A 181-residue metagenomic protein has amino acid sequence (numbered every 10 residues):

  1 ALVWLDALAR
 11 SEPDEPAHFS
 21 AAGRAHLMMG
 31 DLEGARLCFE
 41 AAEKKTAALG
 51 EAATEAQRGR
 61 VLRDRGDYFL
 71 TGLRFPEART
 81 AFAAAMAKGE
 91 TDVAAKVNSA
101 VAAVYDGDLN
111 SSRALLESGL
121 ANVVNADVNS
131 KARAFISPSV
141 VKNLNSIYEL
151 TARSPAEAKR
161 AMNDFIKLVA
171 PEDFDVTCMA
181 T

Functional and structural regions predicted by a protein language model:
A1-A25: Alpha-solenoid helical-repeat scaffolds
A1-L8, E33-L49, R74-A83: Repeat-mediated protein-protein interaction surfaces in helical alpha-solenoids
A9, E51-Q57: TPR-adjacent "capping" and linker segments in tetratricopeptide-repeat scaffold/adaptor proteins
D14, H18, A22, M29 (+5 more regions): Active-site-proximal segments of catalytic enzyme domains that coordinate small-molecule cofactors or metal ions
L27-L32, M179-T181: Repeat-unit-sized solenoid/scaffold elements
E40-K44, E55-T181: Structured C-terminal portions of repeat-based eukaryotic scaffold domains
